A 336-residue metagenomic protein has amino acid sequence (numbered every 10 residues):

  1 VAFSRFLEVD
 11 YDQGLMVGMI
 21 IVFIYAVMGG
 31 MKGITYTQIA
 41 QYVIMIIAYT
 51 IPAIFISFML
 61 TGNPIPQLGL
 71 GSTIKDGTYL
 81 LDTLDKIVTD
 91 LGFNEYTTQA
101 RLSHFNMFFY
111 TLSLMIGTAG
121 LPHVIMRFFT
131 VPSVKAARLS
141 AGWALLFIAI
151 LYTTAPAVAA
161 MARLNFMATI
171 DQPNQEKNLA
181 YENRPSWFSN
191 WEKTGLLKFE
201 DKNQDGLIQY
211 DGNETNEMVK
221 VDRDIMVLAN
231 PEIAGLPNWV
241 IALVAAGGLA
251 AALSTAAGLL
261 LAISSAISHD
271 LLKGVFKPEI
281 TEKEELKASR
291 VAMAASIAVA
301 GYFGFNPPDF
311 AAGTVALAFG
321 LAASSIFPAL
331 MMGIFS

Functional and structural regions predicted by a protein language model:
V1, E200, I241-K273: Membrane-helix boundary/coupling elements in multi-pass transport proteins
V1, L15-M19, T98-F109, L236-L253 (+1 more regions): Select transmembrane alpha-helical segments in multipass membrane proteins
V1-F6, A26-K32, V158-N165, W239 (+2 more regions): Transmembrane helix-loop junctions in multi-pass membrane proteins
R5-G33, S289-A298, L321-M332: Transmembrane alpha-helical segments of multi-pass small-molecule transport proteins
D10, V43-A242: Loop-to-helix junctions at membrane interfaces in multi-pass transport proteins
M19-F23, Q41-M45, Y49-T50, L145-I148 (+5 more regions): Residue-level recognition of pore/gate-forming positions within transmembrane alpha-helices of multi-pass
M45-I56, L317-S336: Hydrophobic alpha-helical segments of multi-pass membrane transport proteins
N216-D222, S268-D309, F319: Loop-to-transmembrane helix boundary motifs in multi-pass membrane proteins
